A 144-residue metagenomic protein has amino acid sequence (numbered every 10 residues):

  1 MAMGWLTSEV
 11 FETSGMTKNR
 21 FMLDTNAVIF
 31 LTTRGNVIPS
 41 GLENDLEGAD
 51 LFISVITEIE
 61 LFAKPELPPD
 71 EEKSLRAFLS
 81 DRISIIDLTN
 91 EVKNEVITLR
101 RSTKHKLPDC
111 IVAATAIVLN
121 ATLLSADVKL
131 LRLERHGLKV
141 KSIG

Functional and structural regions predicted by a protein language model:
M1-I53, A63-A77: Short, well-structured N-terminal submotif of metal-dependent ribonuclease cores
M1-K18, A113, I117-G144: Acidic, PIN/NYN-like endoribonuclease modules and their adjacent C-terminal/linker elements
N19, G48-D50, R82-S84, I117-T122: Short active-site oxyanion
L23, D87, L107, L124-S125: Short beta-strand scaffold positions
N26, C110-I111: Active-site phosphate/pyrophosphate-handling residues
V28, E58-L61, K93, L130-L131: A generic structural signal for short hydrophobic patches within well-formed alpha-helices
D81-S102: Acidic catalytic patch
